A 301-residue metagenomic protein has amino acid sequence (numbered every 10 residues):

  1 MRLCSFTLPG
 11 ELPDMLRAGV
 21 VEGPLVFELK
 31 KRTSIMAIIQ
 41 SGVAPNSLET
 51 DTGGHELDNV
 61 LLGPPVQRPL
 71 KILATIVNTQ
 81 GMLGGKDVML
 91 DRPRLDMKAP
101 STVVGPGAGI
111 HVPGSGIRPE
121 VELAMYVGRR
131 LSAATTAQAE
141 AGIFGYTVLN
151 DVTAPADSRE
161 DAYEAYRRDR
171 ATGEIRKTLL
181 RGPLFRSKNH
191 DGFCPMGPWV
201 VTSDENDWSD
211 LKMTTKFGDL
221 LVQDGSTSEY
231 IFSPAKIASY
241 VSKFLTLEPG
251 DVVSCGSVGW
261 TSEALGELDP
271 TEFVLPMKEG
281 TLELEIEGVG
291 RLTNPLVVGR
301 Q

Functional and structural regions predicted by a protein language model:
M1, S5-V21, H111, G116 (+3 more regions): Charged, cofactor-coupling segments
M1-R94, P100-S101, G114, T214 (+1 more regions): N-terminal non-catalytic cap/leader segment that marks the start of a structured domain
R32, T227-S228, V298: Residue-level structural signal for beta-strand termini and adjacent loop
V43-P64, R68, A162, R170-L180 (+2 more regions): A short, charged
P64-P65, K71, S115-I117, S239 (+2 more regions): Residue "hotspots" at secondary-structure boundaries inside conserved domains
I72-E229, S233-I237: Glycine-enriched loop-and-adjacent helix/strand subsegments that border the catalytic/binding cleft of enzyme cores
S233-M277: A conserved acidic, glycine/proline-rich C-terminal tail/linker
